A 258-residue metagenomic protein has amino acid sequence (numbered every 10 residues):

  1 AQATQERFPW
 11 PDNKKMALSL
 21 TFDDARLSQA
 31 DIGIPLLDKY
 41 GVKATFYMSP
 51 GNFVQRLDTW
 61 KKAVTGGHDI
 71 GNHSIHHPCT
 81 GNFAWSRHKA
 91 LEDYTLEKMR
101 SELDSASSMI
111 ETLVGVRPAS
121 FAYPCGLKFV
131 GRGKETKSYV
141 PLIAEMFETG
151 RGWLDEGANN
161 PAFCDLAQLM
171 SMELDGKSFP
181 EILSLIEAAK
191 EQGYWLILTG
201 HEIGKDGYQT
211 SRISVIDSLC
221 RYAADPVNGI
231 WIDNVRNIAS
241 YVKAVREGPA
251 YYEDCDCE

Functional and structural regions predicted by a protein language model:
Q2-D31: Boundary/entry segment of secreted carbohydrate-active catalytic domains
T4-D12, N52-Q55, F147-F163, L183-K190 (+1 more regions): C-terminal domain-boundary segment and adjacent tail
W10-K14, D38-Y40, K62-T65, D69 (+4 more regions): Extracellular/periplasmic catalytic domains that process cell-envelope and extracellular macromolecules
M16, S74-H76, A84-R87, C125 (+1 more regions): Short, histidine-centered active-site or binding-site loop motifs used for metal coordination, general acid-base
S19-T21, A30, I34-Q55, K61-I75 (+4 more regions): Short, well-structured secondary-structure segments
L27-I32, T80, D206-G207: Short, solvent-exposed loop/turn elements at domain surfaces
I32, V54-Q55, C79-L183, V215: Catalytic domains of cell-wall/extracellular-matrix polysaccharide-remodeling enzymes, centered on de-N-acetylation
Q55-G67, K137-V140, Y208-Q209, S214-I216: Aromatic- and acidic-residue-enriched segments that line the glycan-binding/catalytic groove of carbohydrate-active
